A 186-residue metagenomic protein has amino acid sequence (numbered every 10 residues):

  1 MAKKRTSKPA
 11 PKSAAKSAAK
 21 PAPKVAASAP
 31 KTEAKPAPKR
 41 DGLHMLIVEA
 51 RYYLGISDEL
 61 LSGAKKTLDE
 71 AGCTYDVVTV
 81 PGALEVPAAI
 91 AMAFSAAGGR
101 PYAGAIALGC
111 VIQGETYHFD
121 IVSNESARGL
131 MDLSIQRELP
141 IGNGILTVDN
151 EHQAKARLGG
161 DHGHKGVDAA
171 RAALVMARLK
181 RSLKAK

Functional and structural regions predicted by a protein language model:
A2-S7, P11-K12, K16, P21-A34 (+3 more regions): C-terminal binding/interaction regions
A34-V80: Glycine-rich phosphate/diphosphate-binding loop of Rossmann-like nucleotide-binding domains
K39, L54, D58, S62 (+4 more regions): Electropositive phosphate-/nucleotide-binding environments in soluble metabolic enzymes
R51-Y52, V80-A83, G109-V111, I145-E151: Short, ordered loop/turn segments at secondary-structure junctions
S62, L84-P87, A91, S95 (+2 more regions): Amphipathic, non-transmembrane alpha-helical secondary structure
D69-R100: Active-site rim loops that border cofactor/substrate pockets in soluble metabolic enzymes
V77, Y102-L108, P140-T147: Short beta-strand segments at enzyme active-site cores
A89-L130, S134: Glycine-rich phosphate-binding loop
